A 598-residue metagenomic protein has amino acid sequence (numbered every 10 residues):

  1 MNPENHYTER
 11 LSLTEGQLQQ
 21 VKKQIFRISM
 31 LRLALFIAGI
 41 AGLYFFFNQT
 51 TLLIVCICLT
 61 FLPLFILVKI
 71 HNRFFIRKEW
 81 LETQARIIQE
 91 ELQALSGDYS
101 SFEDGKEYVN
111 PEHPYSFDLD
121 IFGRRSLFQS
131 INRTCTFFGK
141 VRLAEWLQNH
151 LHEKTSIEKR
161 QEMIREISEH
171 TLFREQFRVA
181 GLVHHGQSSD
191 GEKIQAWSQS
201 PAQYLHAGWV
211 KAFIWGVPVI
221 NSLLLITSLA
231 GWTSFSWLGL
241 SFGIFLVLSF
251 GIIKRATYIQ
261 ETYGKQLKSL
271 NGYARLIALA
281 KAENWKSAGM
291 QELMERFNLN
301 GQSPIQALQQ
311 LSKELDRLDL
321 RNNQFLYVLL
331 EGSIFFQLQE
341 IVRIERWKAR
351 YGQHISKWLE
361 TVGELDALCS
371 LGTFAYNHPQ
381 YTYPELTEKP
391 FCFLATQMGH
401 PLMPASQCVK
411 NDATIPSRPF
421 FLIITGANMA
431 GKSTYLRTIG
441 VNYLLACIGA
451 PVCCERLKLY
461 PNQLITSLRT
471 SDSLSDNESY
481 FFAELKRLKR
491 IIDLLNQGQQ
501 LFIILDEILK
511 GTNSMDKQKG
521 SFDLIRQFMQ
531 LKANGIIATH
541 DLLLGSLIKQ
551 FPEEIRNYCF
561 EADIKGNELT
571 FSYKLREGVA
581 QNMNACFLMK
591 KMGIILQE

Functional and structural regions predicted by a protein language model:
M1-A427, T434-L464, K486-R487: Alpha-helical coupling/stalk and coiled-coil linker elements that connect catalytic or binding modules and transmit
L371, N377-E598: ATPase nucleotide-binding head domains, primarily ABC-like/P-loop NTPase cores
